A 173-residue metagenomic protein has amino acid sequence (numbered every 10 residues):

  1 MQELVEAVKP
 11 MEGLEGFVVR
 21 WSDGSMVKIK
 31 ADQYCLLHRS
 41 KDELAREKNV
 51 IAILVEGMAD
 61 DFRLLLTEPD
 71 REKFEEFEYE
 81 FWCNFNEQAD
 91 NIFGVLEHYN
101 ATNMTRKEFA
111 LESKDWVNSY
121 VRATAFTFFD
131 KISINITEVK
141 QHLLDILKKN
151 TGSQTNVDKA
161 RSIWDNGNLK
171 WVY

Functional and structural regions predicted by a protein language model:
M1-Y173: Core nucleotide-handling region used for phosphoryl-transfer chemistry
